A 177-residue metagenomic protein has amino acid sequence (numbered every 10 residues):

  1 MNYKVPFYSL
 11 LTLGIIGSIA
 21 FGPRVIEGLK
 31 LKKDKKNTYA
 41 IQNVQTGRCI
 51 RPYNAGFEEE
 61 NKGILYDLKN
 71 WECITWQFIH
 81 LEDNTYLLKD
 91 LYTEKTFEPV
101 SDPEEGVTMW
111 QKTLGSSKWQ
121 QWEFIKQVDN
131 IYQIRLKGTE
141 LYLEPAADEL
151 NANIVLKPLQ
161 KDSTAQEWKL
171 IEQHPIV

Functional and structural regions predicted by a protein language model:
M1-T12: Membrane-penetrating hydrophobic segments
G17-K30: Short hydrophobic alpha-helical membrane-entry/anchor segments
G28-V177: Lectin-like carbohydrate-binding module/patch detector with strong preference for beta-trefoil
